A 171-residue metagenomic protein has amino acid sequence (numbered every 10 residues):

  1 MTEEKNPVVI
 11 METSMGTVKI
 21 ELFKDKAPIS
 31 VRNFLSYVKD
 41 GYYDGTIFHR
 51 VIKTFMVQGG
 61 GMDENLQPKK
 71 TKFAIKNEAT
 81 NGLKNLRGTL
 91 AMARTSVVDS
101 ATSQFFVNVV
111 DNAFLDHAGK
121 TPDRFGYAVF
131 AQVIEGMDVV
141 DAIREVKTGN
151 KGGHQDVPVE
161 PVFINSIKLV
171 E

Functional and structural regions predicted by a protein language model:
M1-E171: Cyclophilin-like peptidyl-prolyl cis-trans isomerases
